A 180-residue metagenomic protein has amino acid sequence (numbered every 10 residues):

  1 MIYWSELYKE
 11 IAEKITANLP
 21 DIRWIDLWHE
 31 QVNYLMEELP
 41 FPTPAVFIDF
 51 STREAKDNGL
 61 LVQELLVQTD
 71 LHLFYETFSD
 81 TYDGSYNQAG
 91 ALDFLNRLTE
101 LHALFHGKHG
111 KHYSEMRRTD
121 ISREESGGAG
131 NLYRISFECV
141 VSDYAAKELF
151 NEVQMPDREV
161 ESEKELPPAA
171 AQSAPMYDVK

Functional and structural regions predicted by a protein language model:
M1-L61, E159-K180: Small/polar-rich, solvent-exposed N-terminal microdomains that initiate assembly or binding
F41-V46, G90-L149: Acidic-leaning, charged glycine-interspersed low-complexity segments
A55-N58, E76-S85, S142-L149: Short, cysteine-centered beta-strand-loop-beta hairpins and adjacent loop/turn segments enriched in charged/polar
L61-L66, F74-A103: Extracellular/virion structural assembly segments
Q63-D80, N131-Y144: Oligomerization/assembly interface segments of phage tail-like spikes and tubes
G127-F150, D157-K180: Glycine-rich, aromatic-bearing surface loops/beta-hairpins
